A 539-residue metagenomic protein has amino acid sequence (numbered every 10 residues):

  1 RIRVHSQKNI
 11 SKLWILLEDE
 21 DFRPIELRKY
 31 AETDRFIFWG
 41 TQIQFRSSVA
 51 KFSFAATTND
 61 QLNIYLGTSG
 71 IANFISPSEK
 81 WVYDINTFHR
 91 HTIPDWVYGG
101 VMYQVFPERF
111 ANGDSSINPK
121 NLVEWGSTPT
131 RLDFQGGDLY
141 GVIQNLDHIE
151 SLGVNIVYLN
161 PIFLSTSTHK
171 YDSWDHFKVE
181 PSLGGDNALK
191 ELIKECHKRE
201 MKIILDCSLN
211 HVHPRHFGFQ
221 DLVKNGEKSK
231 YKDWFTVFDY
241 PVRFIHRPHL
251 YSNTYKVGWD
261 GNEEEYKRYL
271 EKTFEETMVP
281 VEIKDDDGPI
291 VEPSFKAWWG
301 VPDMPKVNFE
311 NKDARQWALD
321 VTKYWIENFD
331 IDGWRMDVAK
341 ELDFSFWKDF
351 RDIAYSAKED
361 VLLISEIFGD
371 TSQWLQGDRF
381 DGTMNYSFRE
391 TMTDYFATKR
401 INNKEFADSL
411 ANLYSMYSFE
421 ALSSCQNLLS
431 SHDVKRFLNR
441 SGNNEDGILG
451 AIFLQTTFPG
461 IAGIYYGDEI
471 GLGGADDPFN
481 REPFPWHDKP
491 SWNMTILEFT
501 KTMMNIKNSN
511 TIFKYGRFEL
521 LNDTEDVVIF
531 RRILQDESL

Functional and structural regions predicted by a protein language model:
R1, D19-Q104, N112-P129, D133-F134: The feature marks proteins involved in alpha-glucan
R1-N9: Short edge beta-strand/loop segments characteristic of extracellular beta-sandwich folds
V4, V105, I149, L159 (+10 more regions): Conserved, mostly hydrophobic/aromatic
V101-Y103, V157-L159, I203-L205, W334 (+4 more regions): Hydrophobic faces of well-ordered beta-strands that scaffold small-molecule active sites in alpha/beta enzyme cores
F106-N155, I162-K323, N328, F350 (+2 more regions): Substrate-binding/active-site clefts of carbohydrate-active enzymes
I193, H197-R199, H211, F219-E227 (+7 more regions): Active-site-proximal helices and loops of the catalytic beta/alpha 8
D303, F419-N443, F479: Active-site clefts of carbohydrate-active enzymes
L521-L539: Carbohydrate-binding surface patches
